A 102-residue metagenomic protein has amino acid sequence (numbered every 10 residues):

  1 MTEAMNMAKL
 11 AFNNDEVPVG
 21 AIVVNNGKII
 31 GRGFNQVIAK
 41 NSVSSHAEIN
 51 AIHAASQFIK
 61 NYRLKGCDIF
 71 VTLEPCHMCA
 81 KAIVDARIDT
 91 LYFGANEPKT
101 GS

Functional and structural regions predicted by a protein language model:
M1-N14: Short, basic/aromatic recognition patches
T2, G31-S102: Zn2+-dependent cytidine deaminase-like catalytic core
D15-V19, K65: Short, basic and Ser/Thr-rich N-terminal targeting/leader segments
V19-G27: Short beta-strand scaffold segments in enzyme catalytic cores
